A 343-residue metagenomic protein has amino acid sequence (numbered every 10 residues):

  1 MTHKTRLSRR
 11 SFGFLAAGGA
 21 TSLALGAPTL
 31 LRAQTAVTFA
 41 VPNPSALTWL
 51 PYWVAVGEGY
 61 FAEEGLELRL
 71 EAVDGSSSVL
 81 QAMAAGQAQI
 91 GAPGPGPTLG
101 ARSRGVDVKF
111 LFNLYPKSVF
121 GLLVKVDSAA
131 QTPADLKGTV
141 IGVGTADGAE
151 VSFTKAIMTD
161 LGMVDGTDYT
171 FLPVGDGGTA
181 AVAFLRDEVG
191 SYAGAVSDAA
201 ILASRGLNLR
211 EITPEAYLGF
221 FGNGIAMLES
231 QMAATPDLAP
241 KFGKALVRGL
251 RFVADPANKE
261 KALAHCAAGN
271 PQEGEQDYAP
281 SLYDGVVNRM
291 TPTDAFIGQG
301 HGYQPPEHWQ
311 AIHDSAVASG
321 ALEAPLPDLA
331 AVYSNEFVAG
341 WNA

Functional and structural regions predicted by a protein language model:
T2-A20: N-terminal secretory signal peptides and thylakoid transit peptides that target proteins across membranes
T21, Q34-T35, G340-N342: Bacterial Sec-exported substrate-binding components of ABC uptake systems
T29-A33: Sec/Tat signal peptide C-region and signal peptidase I cleavage site
Q34-R186, G190-V196, I212-E215, G219: Short, glycine-/small- and polar/acidic-enriched structural segments that line small-molecule recognition paths
R69, T170-L172, P280-V287, P327-A339: Short linear loop/turn motifs
T179-G274: Pocket-lining segment of extracytoplasmic ligand-binding domains
T235-S319: Secondary-structure end/capping motifs
P306-A343: Conserved C-terminal helix/tail region of periplasmic/extracytoplasmic solute-binding proteins
